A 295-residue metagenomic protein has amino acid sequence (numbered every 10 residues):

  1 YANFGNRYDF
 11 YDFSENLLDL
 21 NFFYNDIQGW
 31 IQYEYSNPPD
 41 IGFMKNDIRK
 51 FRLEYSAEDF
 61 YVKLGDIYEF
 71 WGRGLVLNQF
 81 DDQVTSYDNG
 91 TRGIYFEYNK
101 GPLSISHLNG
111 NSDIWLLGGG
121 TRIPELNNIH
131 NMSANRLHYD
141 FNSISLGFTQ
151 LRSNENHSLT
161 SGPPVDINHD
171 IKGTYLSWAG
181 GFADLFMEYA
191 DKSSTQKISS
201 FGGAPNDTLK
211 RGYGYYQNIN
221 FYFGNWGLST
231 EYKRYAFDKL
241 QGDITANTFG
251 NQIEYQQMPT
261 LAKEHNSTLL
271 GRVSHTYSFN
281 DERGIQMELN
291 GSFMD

Functional and structural regions predicted by a protein language model:
A2-S14, F22-N46, S56-D59, D82-D295: Signature for the C-terminal beta-barrel architecture of outer-membrane proteins
S36, K50, W71-R73, Q79-D81: Acidic, small-polar-rich N-terminal luminal/periplasmic segments of exported/outer-membrane proteins
R52-E54: N-terminal accessory beta-strand-rich subdomains and adjacent acidic, glycine-rich linkers that precede catalytic cores
I67: Active-site metal-binding loops of divalent metal-dependent hydrolases
